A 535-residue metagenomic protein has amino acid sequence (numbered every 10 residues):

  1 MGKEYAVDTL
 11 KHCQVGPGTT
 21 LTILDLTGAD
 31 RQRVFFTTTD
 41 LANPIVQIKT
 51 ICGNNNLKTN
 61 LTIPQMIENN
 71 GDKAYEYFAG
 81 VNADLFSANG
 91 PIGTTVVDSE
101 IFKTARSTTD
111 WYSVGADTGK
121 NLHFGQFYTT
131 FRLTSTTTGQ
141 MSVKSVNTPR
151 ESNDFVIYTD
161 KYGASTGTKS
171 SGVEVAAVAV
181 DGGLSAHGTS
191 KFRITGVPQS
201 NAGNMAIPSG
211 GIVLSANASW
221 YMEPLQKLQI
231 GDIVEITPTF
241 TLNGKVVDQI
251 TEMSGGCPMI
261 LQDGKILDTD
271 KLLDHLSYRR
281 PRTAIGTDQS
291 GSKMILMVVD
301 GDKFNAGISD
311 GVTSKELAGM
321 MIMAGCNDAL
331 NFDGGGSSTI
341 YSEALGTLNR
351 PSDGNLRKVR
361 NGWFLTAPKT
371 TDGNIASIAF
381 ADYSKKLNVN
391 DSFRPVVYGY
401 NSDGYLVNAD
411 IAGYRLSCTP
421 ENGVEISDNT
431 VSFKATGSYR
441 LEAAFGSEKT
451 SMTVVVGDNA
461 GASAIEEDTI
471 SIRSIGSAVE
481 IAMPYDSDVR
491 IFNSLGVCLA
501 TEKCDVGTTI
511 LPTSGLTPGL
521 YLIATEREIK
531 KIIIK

Functional and structural regions predicted by a protein language model:
M1-S215: Zymogen propeptides
N355-R357, F364-R394, K449-A460: Short S/T/G/P-enriched beta-strand
D372-A376, V456-V479: Residue-level detector of functionally pivotal "anchor" positions at catalytic/ligand-binding pockets or at interdomain
D391-Y405, L441: Beta-strand-rich structural segments
V407, S417-T430, K434, V497-L499: Low-complexity "stalk/linker" and mucin-like segments enriched in Ser/Thr/Pro/Ala/Gly
A460-S463, P518-K535: C-terminal tail/sorting-segment detector
I491-L499, Y521: Short, glycine-anchored, charge-dense loop/turn motifs used at functional sites
K503-R527: Short, surface-exposed loop/turn motifs with a glycine/proline- and acidic-biased composition
